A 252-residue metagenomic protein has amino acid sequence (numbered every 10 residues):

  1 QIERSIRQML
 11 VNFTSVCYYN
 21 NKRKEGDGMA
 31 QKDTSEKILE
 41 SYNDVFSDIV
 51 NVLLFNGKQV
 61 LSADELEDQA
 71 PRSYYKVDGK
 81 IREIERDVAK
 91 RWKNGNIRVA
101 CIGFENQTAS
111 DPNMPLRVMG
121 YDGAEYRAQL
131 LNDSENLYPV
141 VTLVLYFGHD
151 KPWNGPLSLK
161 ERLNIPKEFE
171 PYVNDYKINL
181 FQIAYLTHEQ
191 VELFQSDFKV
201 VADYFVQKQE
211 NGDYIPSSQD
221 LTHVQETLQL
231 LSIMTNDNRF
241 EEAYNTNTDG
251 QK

Functional and structural regions predicted by a protein language model:
Q1-K252: Elongated, amphipathic alpha-helical interaction scaffolds
